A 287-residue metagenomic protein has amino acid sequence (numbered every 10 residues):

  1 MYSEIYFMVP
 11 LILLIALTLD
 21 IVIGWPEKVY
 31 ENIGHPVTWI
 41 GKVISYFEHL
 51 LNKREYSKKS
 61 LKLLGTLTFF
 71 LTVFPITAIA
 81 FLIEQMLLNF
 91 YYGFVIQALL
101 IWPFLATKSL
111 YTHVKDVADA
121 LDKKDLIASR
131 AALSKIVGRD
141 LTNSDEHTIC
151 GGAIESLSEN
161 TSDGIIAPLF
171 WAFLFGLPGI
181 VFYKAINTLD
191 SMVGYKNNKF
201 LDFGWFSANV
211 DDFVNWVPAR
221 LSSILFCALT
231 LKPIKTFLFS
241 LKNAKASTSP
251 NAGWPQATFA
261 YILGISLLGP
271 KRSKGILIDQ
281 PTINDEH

Functional and structural regions predicted by a protein language model:
M1-F182, I186, G194-H287: Hydrophobic alpha-helical transmembrane segments
